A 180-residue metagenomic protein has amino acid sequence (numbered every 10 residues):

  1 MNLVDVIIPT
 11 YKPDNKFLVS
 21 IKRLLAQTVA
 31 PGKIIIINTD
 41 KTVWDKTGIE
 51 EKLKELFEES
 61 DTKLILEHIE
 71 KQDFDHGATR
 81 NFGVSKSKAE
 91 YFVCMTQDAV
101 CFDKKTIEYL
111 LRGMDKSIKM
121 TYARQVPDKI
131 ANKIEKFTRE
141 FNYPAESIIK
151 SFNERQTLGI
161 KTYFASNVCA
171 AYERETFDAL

Functional and structural regions predicted by a protein language model:
L3-D5, K33: Cell-envelope/extracellular polymer assembly enzymes that use nucleotide-activated donors
P13-A26: Short, well-formed alpha-helical segments that are part of the catalytic scaffolds of diverse glycosyltransferases
G32-T42, E67-I69: Short beta-strand/loop segment that forms part of the nucleotide-sugar
N38-E51, A99-V100: A conserved acidic beta->alpha catalytic loop
E70-S87: Glycine-rich, basic loop-to-helix element that forms the pyrophosphate-binding segment of sugar-nucleotide handling
F92: Short aromatic/hydrophobic "clamp" motif used to bind/position activated sugar donors
K104-K136: Conserved donor NDP-sugar-binding/catalytic core segment of glycosyltransferases
F141-T162: Short, flexible, basic/aromatic active-site loop/helix in glycosyltransferases
